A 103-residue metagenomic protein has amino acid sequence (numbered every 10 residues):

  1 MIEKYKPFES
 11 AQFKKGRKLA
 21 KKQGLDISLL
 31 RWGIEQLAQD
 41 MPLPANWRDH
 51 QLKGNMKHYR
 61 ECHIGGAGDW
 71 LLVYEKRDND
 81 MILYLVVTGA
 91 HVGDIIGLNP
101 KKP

Functional and structural regions predicted by a protein language model:
M1-E35, P103: Arg/Lys-rich, positively charged N-terminal/basic patches that mediate binding to nucleic acids
M1-K4, C62-L71, E75-P103: Enriched for short, Lys/Arg-rich terminal
K15, G54, H58, A90-G93: Active-site micro-motifs of SAM-dependent methyltransferase domains
Q36-I64: A short, surface-exposed loop/turn module that caps and links secondary-structure elements
